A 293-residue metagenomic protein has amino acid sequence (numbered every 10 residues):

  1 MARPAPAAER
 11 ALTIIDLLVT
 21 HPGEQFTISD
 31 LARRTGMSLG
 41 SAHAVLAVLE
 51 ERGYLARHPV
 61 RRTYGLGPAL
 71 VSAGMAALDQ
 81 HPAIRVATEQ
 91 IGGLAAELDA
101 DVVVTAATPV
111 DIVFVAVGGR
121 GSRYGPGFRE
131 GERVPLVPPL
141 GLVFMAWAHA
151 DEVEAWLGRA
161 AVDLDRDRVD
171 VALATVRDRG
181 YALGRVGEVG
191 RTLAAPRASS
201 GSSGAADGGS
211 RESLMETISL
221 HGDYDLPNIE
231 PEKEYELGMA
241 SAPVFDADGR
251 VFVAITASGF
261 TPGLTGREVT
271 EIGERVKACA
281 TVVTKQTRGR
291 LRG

Functional and structural regions predicted by a protein language model:
M1-I84, E274, T281-G289: N-terminal helix-turn-helix
A2-P6, P82, E132, L136 (+2 more regions): Residue-level "hotspot" positions that anchor or transmit function at local structural transition points
A7-R10, L136-G141, A240, V253: Catalytic-loop motifs flanking and including active-site residues across diverse enzymes
A11-I14, Q90, A172, C279: A ubiquitous structural signal for well-ordered alpha-helices
Q25, Q80, I84, D101 (+3 more regions): Short, polar/charged, Gly/Pro-enriched helix-capping and turn/loop motifs at alpha-helix termini and inter-helix linkers
G65-R177, Y181-A182: Amphipathic alpha-helical effector-binding/dimerization core of metabolite-sensing transcriptional regulators
P135-V143, T270-G293: Short, solvent-exposed cationic patches
R166, A172-A280: Extended hydrophobic
